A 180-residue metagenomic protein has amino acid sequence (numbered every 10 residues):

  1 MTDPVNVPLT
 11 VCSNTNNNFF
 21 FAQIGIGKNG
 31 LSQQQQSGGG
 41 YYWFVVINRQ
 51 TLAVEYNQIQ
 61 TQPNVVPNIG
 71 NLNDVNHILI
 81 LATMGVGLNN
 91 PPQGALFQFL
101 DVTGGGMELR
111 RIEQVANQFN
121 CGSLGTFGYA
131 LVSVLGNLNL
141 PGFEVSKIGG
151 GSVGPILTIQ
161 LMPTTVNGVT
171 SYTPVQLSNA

Functional and structural regions predicted by a protein language model:
M1-A180: Short acidic-hydrophobic catalytic motif
